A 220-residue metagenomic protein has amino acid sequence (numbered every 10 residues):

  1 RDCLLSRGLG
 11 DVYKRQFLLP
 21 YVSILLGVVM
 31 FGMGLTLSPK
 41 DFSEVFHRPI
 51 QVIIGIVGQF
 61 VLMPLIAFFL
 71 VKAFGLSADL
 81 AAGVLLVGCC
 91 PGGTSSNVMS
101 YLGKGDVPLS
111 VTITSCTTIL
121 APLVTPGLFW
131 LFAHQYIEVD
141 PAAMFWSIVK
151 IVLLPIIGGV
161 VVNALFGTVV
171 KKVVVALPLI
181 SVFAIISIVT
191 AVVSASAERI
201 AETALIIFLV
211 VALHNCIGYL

Functional and structural regions predicted by a protein language model:
D2-Y13: Single conserved hydrophobic/aromatic residue that forms the stacking wall/gate of nucleotide- or nucleobase-binding
D11-F17, S43, V71-S77, W130-A143 (+2 more regions): Membrane-interface helix termini and inter-helical loops of multi-pass transporters
V22-F46, P64, L154-N163, L179-T203: Hydrophobic transmembrane alpha-helices of secondary-active transporters and Na+-translocating membrane complexes
K40, H47-Q51, F74-D79, S100-L109 (+3 more regions): Juxtamembrane helix-boundary/capping and inter-helix hinge elements in multi-pass membrane proteins
D41-V71, A81-A82, I119, S147 (+1 more regions): Entry/N-cap segments of selected transmembrane alpha helices and their immediately preceding amphipathic helices
P49-I56, S77-C89, D106-S115, D140-A143 (+2 more regions): The feature identifies polytopic integral membrane transport proteins across all domains of life
G58-M63, C89-P91, S110-W130, I148-L153: Membrane-embedded alpha-helical segments of transport systems, primarily multispan ion/solute transporters
A67-F74, A82-V87, T94-V107, V111-T114 (+1 more regions): Generic transmembrane alpha-helix signature in multi-pass membrane proteins, especially transporters/channels
